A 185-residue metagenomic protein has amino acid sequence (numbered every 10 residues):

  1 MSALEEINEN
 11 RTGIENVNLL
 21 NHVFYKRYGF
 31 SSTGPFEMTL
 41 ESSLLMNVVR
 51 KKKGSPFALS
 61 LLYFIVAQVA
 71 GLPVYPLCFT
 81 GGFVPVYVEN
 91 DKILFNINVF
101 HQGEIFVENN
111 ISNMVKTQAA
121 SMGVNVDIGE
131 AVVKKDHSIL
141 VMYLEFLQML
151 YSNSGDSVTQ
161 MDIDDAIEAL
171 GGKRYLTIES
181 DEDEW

Functional and structural regions predicted by a protein language model:
M1-W185: A structural boundary/capping signal
